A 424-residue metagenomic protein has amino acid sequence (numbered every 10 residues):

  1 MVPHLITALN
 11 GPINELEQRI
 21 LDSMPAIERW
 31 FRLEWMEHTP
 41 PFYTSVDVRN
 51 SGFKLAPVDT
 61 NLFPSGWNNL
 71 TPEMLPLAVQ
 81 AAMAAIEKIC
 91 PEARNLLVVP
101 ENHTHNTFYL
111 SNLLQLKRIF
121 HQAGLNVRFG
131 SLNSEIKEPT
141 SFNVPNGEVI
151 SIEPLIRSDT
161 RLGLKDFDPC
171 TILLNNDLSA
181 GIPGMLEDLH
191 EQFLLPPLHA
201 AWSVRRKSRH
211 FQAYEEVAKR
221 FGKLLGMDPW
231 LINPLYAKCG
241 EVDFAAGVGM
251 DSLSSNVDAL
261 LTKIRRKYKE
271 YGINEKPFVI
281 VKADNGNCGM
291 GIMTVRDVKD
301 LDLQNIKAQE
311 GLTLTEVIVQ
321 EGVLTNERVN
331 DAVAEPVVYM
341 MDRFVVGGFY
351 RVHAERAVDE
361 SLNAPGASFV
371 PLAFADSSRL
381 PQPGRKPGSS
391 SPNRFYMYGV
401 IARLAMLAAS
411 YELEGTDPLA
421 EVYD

Functional and structural regions predicted by a protein language model:
M1-H38, Q192, R220-M227: Short glycine- and acidic-rich boundary segments immediately preceding or forming the N-terminal edge of structured
V2-L9, W35, F63-L97, H353-D424: C-terminal active-site "lid" helix and adjoining low-complexity regulatory extension at the edge of ATP-using catalytic
H38-P64, K282, A334-R343, Y350 (+2 more regions): Conserved metal-phosphate-binding beta-hairpin within the catalytic cores of diverse ATP-dependent phosphoryl-transfer
T39-F42, F120, K165, N330-V333: Short solvent-exposed loop/turn micro-motifs enriched in small/polar/acidic residues
D47-G52, L62-P64, N102, P154-I156 (+6 more regions): Short, flexible loop/turn elements at secondary-structure junctions
K54, S255-F278, M290, R296-L372: Phosphate-binding site of ATP-dependent enzymes
Q80-A81, T104-E275: Conserved N-proximal alpha/beta basic substrate-recognition cap immediately N-terminal to, or forming the N-lobe
N95-V98, I172, V279: Conserved hydrophobic helix-helix packing surfaces used for dimerization/oligomerization
